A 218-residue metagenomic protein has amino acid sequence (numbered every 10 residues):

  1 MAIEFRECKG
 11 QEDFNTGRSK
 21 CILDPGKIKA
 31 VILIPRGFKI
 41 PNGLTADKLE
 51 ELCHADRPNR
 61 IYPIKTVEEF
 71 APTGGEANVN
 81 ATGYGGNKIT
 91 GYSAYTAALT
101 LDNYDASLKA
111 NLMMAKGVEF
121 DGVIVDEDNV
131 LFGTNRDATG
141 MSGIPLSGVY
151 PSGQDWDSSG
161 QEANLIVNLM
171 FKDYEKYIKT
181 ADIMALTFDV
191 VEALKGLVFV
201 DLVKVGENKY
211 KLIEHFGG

Functional and structural regions predicted by a protein language model:
M1-P63: Polar/acidic, low-complexity leader/linker segments enriched in S/T/G and N/D
V31, L99, G122, Y210-L212: Hydrophobic beta-strand residues in large extracellular and virion-surface proteins
G43-Q154, G160-A163, K172-V190: Extracellular/virion structural assembly segments
V167: Nucleotide and nucleotide-moiety/phosphate-recognizing core
D182-K204: Short, compositionally biased P/S/T/A/G/V-rich stretches that sit at domain boundaries
G206-G218: Beta-strand-rich structural segments
